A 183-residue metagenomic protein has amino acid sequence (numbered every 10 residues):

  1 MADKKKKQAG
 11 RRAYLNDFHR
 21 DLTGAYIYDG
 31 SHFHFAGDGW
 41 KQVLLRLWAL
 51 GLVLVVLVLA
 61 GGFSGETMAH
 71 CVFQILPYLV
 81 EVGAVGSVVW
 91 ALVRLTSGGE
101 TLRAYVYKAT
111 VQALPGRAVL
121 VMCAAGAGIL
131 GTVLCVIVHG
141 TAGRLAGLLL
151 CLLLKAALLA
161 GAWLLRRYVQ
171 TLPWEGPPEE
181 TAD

Functional and structural regions predicted by a protein language model:
M1-K41: N-terminal, intrinsically disordered, low-complexity segments that immediately precede the first transmembrane helix
H19-S31, G61-I75, A91-A104: Hydrophobic alpha-helical transmembrane segments
L45-S64, V121-L134: Canonical alpha-helical transmembrane segments of integral membrane proteins
A69-G86, L150-K155: Alpha-helical transmembrane segments
V82-R103, L164-Q170: Membrane-water interface of transmembrane alpha-helices
T101-A118: Short membrane-interface loop/juxtamembrane segments of multi-pass integral membrane proteins
A124-C151: Alpha-helical transmembrane segments and their membrane-interface junctions in multi-pass membrane proteins
L159-A182: Cytosolic juxtamembrane helix at the C-terminal end of the final transmembrane segment
